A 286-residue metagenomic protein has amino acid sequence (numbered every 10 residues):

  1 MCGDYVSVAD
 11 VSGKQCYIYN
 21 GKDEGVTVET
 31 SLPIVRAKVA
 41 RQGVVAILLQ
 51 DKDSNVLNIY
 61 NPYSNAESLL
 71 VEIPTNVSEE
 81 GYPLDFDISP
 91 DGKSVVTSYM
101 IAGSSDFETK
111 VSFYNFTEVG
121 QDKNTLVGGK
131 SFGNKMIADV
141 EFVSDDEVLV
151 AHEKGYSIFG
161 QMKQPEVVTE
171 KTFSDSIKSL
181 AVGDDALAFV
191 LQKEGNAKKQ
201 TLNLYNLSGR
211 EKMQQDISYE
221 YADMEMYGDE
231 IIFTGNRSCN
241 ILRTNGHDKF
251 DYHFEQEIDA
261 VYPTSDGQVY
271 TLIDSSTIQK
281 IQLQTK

Functional and structural regions predicted by a protein language model:
M1-D4, L32-G43, V77-D87, G128-D145 (+4 more regions): Repeated scaffold domains used in trafficking and secretory/extracellular systems, primarily beta-propellers
M1-S98: Non-cytosolic head/periplasmic domains of membrane-anchored proteins
V6, V44-A46, G92-V95, V148 (+3 more regions): Hydrophobic beta-strand positions that form the internal "hydrophobic ladder" of WD40/Gbeta-like beta-propeller blades
K14-I18, D53-Y60, G103-N115, E153-G160 (+3 more regions): Structural motif
N20-D23, N61-N65, F116-V119, Q161-Q164 (+3 more regions): Short loop/turn segments that connect beta-strands within beta-propeller blades
K22-E29, E67-V77, D122-S131, P165-T172 (+2 more regions): A short beta-strand motif characteristic of beta-propeller blades
D53-A151: Solenoidal tandem-repeat scaffolds enriched in leucines and small polar residues
L191-K286: Hydrophilic extracytoplasmic domains
